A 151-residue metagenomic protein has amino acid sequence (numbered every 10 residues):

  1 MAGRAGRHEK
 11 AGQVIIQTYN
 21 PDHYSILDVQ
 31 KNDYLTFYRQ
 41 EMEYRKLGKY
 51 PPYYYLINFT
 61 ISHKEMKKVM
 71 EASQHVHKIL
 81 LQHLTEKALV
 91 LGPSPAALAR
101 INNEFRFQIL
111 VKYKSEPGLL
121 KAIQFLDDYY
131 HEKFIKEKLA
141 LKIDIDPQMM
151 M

Functional and structural regions predicted by a protein language model:
G3-M151: Accessory helical-bundle/CTD segments and flexible terminal tails appended to RecA-like ATPase motors
